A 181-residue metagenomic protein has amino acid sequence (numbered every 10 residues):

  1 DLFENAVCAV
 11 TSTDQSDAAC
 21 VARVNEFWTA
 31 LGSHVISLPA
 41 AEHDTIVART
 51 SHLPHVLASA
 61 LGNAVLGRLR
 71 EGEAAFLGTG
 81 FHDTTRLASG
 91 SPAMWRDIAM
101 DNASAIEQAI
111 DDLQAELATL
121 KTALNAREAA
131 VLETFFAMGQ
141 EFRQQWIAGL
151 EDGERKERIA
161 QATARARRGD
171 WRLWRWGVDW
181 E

Functional and structural regions predicted by a protein language model:
D1-V35, D44-V47: Rossmann-fold dinucleotide-binding core
A19, A41, T79: Charged, alpha-helix-enriched surfaces in structured cytosolic catalytic cores of large nucleotide-utilizing machines
S33-P39, L57: Short, structured loop/turn "capping" segments at alpha-beta junctions
A40-V47, S51, E133-A137: An alpha-helix initiation/capping motif
I46-T84: Substrate/ligand-engaging "lid" and interaction regions
G72-R143: Interdomain hinge/lid region at the active-site interface of Rossmann-like NAD(P)-dependent oxidoreductases
L117-E181: NAD(P)-dependent dehydrogenase/reductase Rossmann-like domain
